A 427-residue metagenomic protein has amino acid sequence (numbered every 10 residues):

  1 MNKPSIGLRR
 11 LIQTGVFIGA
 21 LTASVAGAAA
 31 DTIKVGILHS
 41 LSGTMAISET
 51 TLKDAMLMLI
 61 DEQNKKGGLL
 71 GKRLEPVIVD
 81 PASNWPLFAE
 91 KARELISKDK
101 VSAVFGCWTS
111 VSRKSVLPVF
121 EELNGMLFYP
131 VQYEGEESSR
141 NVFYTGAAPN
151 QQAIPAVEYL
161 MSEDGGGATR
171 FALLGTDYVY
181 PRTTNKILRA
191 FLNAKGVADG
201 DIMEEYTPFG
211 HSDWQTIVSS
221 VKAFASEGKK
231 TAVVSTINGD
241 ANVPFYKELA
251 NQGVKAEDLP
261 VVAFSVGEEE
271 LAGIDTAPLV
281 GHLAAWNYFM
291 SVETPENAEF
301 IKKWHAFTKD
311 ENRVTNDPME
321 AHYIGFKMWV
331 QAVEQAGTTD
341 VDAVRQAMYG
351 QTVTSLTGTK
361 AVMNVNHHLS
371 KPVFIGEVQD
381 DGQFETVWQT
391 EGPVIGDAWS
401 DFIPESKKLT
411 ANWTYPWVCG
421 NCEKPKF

Functional and structural regions predicted by a protein language model:
Q13-S24: Bacterial N-terminal signal peptides
I33, G350-F427: Solvent-exposed, acidic/polar segments of extracytosolic/periplasmic ligand-binding ectodomains
G36-A55, V79-P86, W108-V111, D177-R182 (+2 more regions): Extracytoplasmic "Venus flytrap"
I47-D54, G67-E137, T145, Y206-Q215: Beta-alpha junction/loop-to-helix N-cap segments that form part of ligand/metal-binding clefts
D54-P76, G166, N193-D199: Signal peptide-proximal N-terminal region of secreted/periplasmic/extracellular or secretory-lumen proteins
E90, E134, N141-Q252, S291-E299 (+1 more regions): Extracellular/periplasmic Venus flytrap/periplasmic-binding protein
L95-W108, F128-P130, R170-G175, E227-G239 (+4 more regions): Periplasmic-binding protein-like
L249-Y323, V333-T339, T390-P425: Extracellular/periplasmic periplasmic-binding protein-like sensory domains
